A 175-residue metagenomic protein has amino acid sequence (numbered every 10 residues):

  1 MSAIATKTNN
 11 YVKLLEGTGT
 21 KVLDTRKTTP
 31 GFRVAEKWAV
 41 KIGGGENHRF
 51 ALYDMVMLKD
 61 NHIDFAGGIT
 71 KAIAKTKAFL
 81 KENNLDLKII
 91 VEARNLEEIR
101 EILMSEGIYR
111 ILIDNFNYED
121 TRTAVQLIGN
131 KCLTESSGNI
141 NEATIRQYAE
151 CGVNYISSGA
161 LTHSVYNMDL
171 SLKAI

Functional and structural regions predicted by a protein language model:
M1-R94, E98-S105, R110, E119-L127 (+3 more regions): Acidic/glycine-rich phosphate/pyrophosphate-binding loops and surrounding catalytic core that coordinate Mg2+
D114-N115, G138, A160: Short secondary-structure boundary segments
E142: Cys/His-rich Zn2+-binding cysteine-cluster or related metal-binding knuckle/ribbon modules and their
L172-A174: Short alpha-helical segments enriched in small residues
